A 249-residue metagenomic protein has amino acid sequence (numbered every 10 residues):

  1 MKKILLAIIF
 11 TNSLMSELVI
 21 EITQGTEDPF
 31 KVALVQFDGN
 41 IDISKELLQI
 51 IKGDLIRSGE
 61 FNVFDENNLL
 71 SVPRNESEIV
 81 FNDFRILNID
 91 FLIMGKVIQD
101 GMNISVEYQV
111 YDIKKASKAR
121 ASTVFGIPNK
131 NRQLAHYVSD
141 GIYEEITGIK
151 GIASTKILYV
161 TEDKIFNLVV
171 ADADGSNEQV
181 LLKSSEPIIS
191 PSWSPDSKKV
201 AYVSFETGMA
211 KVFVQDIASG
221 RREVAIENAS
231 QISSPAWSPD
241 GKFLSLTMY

Functional and structural regions predicted by a protein language model:
E17-F30, K114-L182: C-terminal/domain-edge helix-coil "capping" segments
L18-V19, K52, E76-G141: Amphipathic beta-strand/beta-sheet edge segments enriched in Tyr/Trp
E21-N82, I93: Short beta-strand->alpha-helix linker/helix-N-cap micro-motif that forms a surface specificity/interaction loop
K150, T161-L168, S184-E186, V203-V212 (+2 more regions): A flexible loop/linker signature enriched in serine peptidases of the S9 family
K150-A153, P195-D196, P239-D240: Residue-level detector of Asp-centered blade-edge/turn motifs that repeat once per structural unit in beta-propeller
I157, S197-A201, G241-S245: Hydrophobic beta-strand positions that form the internal "hydrophobic ladder" of WD40/Gbeta-like beta-propeller blades
D172-P187, Q215-S233: Multi-bladed beta-propeller domains
